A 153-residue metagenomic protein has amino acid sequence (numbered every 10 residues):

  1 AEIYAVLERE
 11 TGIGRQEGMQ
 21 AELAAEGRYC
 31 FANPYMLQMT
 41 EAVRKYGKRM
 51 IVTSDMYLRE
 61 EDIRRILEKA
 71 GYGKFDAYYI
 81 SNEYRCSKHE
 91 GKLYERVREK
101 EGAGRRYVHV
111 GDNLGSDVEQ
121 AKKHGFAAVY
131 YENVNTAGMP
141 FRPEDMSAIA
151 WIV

Functional and structural regions predicted by a protein language model:
E2-V52: Short, acidic loop-to-helix structural element flanking the phosphoryl-transfer center in phosphate-processing enzymes
T11, G27-P34, E61, A70 (+5 more regions): A generic "structured core" feature
M39, Y84-K88, T136-G138: A short acidic, often aromatic-flanked loop/helix-cap motif at beta-alpha or helix-coil junctions that lines enzyme
R44-I51, M56-N82: Substrate-recognition/cap helix-loop segment adjacent to the acidic, metal-dependent catalytic center of Asp-based
I80, Y84-S87, G115: Catalytic cores of eukaryotic secretory-pathway lumenal/extracellular enzymes that build and remodel glycoconjugates
H89-G115: Conserved Lys-Pro-Asp/Glu-containing loop-to-beta segment of HAD-superfamily phosphomonoesterases, centered on
V108-V110, G115-P143: Acidic, Mg2+-coordinating phosphoryl-transfer loop and its flanking beta/alpha structural elements, shared across
R142-V153: Charged, amphipathic alpha-helical linkers/stalks
